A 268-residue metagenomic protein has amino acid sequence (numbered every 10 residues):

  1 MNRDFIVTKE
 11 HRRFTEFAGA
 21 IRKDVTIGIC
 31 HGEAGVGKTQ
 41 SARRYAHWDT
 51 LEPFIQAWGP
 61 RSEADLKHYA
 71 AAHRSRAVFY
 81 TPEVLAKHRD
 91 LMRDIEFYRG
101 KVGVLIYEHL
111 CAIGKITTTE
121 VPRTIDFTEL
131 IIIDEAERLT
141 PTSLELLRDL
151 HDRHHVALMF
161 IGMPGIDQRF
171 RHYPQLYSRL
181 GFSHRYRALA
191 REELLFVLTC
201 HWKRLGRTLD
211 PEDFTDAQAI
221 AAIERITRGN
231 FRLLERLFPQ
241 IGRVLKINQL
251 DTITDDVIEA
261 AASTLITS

Functional and structural regions predicted by a protein language model:
R3-D4, E16, T39, R44 (+3 more regions): C-terminal alpha-helical "lid" subdomain
K9-R22: Pre-Walker A adenine-sensing motif
G19-V25, R123-T124: Phosphate-binding P-loop
V25-R44: Walker A/P-loop nucleotide-binding motif
W48-D65: Post-Walker A helix-loop "phosphate-sensing" segment adjacent to the P-loop in P-loop NTPases
A71-S75, E83-I133, R138-L146, L150 (+5 more regions): Mid-core helix/loop region of P-loop NTP-binding domains shared across ATPases and GTPases
D90, Y173-R204: Conserved AAA+ ATPase core "coupling" helix
L139, L150-P174, H184-R187: Sensor-1/coupling segment of RecA-like P-loop NTPase cores
